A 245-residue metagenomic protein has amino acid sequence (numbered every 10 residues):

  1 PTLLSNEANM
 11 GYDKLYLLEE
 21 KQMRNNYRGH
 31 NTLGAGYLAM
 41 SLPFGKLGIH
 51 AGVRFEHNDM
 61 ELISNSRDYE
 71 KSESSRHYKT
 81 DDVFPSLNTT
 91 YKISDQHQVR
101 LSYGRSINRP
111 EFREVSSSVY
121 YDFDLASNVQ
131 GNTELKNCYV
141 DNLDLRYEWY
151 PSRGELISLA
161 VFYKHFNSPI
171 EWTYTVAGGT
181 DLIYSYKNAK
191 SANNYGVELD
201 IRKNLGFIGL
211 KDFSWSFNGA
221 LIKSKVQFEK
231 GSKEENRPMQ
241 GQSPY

Functional and structural regions predicted by a protein language model:
P1-Q96, Y120: Signature of Gram-negative outer-membrane beta-barrel scaffolds
N6-N9, E61-E70, F112-S118, L125-S127 (+2 more regions): Outer-membrane beta-barrel translocator domains and adjoining extracellular loop/strand segments of Gram-negative
K21-N26, D68-R76, N128-T133, L182-A189 (+2 more regions): Extracellular loop and loop/strand-boundary signature of outer-membrane beta-barrel proteins
T32-L38, V83-T89, V99, G131 (+4 more regions): Hydrophobic, lipid-facing positions within transmembrane beta-strands of outer-membrane proteins
F44-K46, F55-E61, Y103-R109, S118 (+4 more regions): Transmembrane beta-strands of outer-membrane beta-barrel pores
I49-V53, P85, V99-L101, I157-L159 (+2 more regions): Transmembrane beta-strands of outer-membrane beta-barrel proteins
R100, E134-K187, N193-Y195: Membrane-embedded beta-barrel scaffold of Gram-negative outer-membrane proteins
Y163-H165, I183-Y245: Gram-negative outer-membrane beta-barrel transporters
